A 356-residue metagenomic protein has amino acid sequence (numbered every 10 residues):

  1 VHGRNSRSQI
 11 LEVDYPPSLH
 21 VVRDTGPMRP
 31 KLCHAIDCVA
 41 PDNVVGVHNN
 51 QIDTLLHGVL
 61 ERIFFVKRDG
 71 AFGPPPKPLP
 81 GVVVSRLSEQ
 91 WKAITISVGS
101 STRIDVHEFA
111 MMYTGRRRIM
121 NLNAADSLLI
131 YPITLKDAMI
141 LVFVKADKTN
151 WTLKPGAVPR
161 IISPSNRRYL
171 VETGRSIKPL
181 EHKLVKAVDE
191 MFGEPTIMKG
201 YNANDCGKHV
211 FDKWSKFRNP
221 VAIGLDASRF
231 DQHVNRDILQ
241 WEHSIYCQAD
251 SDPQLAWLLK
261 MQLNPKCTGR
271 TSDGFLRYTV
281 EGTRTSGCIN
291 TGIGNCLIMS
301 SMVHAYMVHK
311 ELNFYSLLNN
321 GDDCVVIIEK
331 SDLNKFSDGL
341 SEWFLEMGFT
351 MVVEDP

Functional and structural regions predicted by a protein language model:
V1-P356: Viral RNA-dependent RNA polymerase
